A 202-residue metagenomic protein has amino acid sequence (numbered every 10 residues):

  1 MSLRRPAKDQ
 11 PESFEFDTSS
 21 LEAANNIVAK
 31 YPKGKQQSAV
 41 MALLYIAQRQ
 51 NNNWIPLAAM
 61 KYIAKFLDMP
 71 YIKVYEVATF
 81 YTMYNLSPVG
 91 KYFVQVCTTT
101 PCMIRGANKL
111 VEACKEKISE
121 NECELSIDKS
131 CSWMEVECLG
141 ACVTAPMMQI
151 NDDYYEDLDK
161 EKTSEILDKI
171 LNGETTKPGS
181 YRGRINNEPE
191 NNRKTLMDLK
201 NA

Functional and structural regions predicted by a protein language model:
M1-A202: Signature of N-terminal electron-transfer/Fe-S-associated modules in redox systems
